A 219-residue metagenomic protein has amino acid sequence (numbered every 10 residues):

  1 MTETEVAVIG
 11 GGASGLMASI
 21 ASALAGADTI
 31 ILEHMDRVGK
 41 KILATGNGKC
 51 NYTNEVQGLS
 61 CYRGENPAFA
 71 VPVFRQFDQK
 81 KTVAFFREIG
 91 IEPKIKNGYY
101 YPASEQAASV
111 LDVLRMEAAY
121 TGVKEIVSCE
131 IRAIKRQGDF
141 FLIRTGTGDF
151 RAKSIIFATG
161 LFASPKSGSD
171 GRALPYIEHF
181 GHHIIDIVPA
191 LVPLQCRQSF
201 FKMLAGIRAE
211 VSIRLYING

Functional and structural regions predicted by a protein language model:
M1-E3, Q137: Short helix-loop-beta connector
T4-I31: N-terminal Rossmann-like FAD-binding beta1-loop-alpha1 element of flavoenzymes
I9, A44, F157-A158: Redox-cofactor binding/interface segments in oxidoreductases and associated redox assembly factors
A23-N47: Glycine-rich FAD pyrophosphate-binding loop
N47-N97: Glycine-rich active-site loop/strand segments that organize a redox cofactor
A70-D78, N97-M116, F162-S169: Short beta-strand to alpha-helix junction loop
F86, L114, I177: Residue-level signal for inorganic ion chemistry
E117-G219: Predominantly flavin-linked oxidoreductase catalytic cores and closely associated redox partners
